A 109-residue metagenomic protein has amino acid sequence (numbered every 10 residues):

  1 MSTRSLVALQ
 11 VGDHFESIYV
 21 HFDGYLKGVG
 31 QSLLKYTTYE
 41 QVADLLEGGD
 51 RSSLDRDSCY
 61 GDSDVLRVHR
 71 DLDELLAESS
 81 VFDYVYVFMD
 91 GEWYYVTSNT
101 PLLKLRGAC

Functional and structural regions predicted by a protein language model:
R4-L9: Short beta-strand scaffold segments in enzyme catalytic cores
Q10-H14, F88-G91: Short acidic-glycine loop/turn motifs at beta-strand connectors
F15-E16, Y84: A generic secondary-structure signal marking the coil-to-beta-strand transition
S17-G28: Short, solvent-exposed aromatic-acidic interface loops
L34-C109: Low-complexity intrinsically disordered segments
